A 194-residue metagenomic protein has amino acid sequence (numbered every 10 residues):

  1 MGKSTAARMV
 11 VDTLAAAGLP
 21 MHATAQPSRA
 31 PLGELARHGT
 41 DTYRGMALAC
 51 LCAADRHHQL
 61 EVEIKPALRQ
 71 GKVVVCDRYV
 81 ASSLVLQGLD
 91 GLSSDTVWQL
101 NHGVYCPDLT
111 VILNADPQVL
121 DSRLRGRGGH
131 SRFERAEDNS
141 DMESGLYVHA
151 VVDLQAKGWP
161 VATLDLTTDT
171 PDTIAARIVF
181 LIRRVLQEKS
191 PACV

Functional and structural regions predicted by a protein language model:
M1: ATP-binding Walker
S4: Walker A/P-loop
M9-T13, Q118-V194: NTP-dependent small-molecule kinase module
L19-Q99: ATP-dependent small-molecule kinase phosphotransfer cores that center on conserved nucleotide phosphate-binding segments
S28-A30, V80-A81, A115-D121, D169: Conserved nucleotide-binding/hydrolysis micro-motifs of P-loop NTPases
K72, D108, V161: Conserved acidic residues
C76-R78, G103-L124: Conserved phosphate-donor/acceptor-positioning beta-strand/loop module used by diverse small-molecule
T96-C106, E143: Substrate-engagement module of ASCE P-loop NTPases
